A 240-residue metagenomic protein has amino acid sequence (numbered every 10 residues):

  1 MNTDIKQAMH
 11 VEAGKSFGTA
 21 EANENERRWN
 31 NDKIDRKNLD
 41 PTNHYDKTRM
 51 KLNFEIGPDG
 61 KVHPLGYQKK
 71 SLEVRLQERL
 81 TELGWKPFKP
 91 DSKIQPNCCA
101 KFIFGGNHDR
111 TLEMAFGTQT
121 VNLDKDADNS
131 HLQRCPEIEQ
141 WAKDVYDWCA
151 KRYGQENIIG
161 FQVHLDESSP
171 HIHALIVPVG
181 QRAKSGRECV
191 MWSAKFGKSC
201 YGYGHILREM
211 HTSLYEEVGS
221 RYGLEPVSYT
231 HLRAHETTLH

Functional and structural regions predicted by a protein language model:
M1-E236: N-terminal nicking endonuclease/strand-transfer module with a His-rich metal-binding environment and a catalytic Tyr
T238-H240: N-terminal low-complexity segments that are often proline-rich with Ser/Thr-Pro
